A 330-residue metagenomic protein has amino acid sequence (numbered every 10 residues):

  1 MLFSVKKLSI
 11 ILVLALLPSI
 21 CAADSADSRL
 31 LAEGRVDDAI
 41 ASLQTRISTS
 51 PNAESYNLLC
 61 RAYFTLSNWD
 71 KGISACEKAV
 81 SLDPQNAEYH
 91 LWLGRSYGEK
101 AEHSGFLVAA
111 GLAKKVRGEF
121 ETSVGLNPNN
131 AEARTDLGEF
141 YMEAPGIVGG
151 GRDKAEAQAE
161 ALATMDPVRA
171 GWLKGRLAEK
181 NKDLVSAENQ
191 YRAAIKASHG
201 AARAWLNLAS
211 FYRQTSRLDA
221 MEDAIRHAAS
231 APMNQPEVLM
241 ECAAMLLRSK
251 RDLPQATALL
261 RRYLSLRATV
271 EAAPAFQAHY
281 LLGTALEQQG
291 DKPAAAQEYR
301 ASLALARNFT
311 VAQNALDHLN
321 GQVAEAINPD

Functional and structural regions predicted by a protein language model:
S28, R61, R95, E102 (+7 more regions): Residue-level recognition of tetratricopeptide repeat
L30, F64-S81, Q85, L91-N129 (+5 more regions): Short coil/linker segments at helix-helix boundaries
A32, T65, E99-F106, E143-A144 (+5 more regions): Register position in tetratricopeptide repeats
S50-P51, P84, P128, T164-P167 (+4 more regions): Short coil turns that delineate tetratricopeptide repeat
E54, E88, R95, E132 (+5 more regions): Start-of-helix register in tetratricopeptide repeats
